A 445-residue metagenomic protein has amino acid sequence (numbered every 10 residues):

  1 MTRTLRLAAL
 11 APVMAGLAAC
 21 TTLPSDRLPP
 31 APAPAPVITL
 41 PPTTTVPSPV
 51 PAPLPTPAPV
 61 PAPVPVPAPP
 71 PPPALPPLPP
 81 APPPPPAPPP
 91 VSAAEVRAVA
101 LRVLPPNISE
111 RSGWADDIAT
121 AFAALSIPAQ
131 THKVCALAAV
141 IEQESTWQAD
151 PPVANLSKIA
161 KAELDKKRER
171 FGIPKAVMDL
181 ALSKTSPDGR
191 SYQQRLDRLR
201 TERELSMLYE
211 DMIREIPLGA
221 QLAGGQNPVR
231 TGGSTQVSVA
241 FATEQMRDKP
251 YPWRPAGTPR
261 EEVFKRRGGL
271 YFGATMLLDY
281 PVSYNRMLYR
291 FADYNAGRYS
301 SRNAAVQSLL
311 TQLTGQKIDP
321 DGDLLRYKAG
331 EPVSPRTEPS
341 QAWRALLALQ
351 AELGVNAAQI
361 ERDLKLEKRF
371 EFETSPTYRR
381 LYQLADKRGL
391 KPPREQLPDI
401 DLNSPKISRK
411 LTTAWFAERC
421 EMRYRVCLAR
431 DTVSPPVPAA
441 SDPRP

Functional and structural regions predicted by a protein language model:
M1-A9: Bacterial N-terminal signal peptides that target proteins for export
R3-T4, C20-P445: Cell-wall glycan-active module
A11-P12, T412: Secretory-pathway extracellular proteins and peptide precursors enriched for disulfide-bonded cysteines
M14-L17: Bacterial Sec-type N-terminal signal peptides, specifically the leucine/valine-rich hydrophobic h-region
